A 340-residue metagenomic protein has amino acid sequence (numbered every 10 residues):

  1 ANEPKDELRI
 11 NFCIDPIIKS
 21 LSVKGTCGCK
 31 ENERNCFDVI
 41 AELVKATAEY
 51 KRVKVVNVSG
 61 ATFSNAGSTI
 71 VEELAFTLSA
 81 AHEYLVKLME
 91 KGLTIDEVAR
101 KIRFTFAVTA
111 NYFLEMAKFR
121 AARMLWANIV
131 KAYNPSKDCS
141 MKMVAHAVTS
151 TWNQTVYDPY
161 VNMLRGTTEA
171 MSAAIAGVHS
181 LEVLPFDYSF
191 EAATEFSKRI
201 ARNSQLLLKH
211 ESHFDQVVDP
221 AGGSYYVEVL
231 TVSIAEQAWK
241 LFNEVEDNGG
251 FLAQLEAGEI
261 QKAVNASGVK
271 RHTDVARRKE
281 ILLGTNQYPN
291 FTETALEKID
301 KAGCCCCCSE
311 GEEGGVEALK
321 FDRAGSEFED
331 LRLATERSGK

Functional and structural regions predicted by a protein language model:
A1-E3, I14, C27-K45, D158-L164 (+1 more regions): Phosphate/diphosphate-binding loops
A1-T109, Y133, K142-H146, A174 (+1 more regions): Catalytic alpha/beta active-site cores
I17-S22, T62-S68, K91, I95 (+9 more regions): Flexible loop/turn segments at secondary-structure boundaries
L43-V44, A48-K87, T167-F242: Mobile "lid/hinge" segments at catalytic clefts and subdomain interfaces of large enzymes
G60, F106-V108, A147-T149, L184-D187 (+5 more regions): Active-site proximal loops enriched in glycine and acidic residues that flank catalytic Cys/His/Asp and coordinate
S68-L74, T109-A121, S150-M163, E191-A201 (+2 more regions): Short glycine/threonine-rich loop-to-helix capping motif typified by GTGT followed within a few residues by an Asp-Pro
H179, K240-K340: Intrinsic disorder at enzyme termini
